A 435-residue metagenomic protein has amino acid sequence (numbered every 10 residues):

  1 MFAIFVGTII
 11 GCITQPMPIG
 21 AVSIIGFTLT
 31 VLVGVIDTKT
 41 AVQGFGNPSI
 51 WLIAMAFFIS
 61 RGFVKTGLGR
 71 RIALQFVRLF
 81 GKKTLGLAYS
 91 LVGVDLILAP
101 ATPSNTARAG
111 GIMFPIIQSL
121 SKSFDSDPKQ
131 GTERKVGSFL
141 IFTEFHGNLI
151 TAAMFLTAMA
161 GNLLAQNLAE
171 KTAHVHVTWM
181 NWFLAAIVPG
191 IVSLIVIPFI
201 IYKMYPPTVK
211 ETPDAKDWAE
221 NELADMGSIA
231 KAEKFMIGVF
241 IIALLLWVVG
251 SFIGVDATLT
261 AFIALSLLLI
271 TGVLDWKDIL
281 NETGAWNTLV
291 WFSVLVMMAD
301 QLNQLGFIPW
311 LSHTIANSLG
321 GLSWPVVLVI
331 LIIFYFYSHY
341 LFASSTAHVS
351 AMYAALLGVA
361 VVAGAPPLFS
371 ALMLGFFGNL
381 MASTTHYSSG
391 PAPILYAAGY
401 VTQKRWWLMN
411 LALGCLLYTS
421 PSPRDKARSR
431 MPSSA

Functional and structural regions predicted by a protein language model:
V6, T28, G93, I97 (+7 more regions): Generic alpha-helical transmembrane segments of integral inner-membrane proteins, especially permease/transport modules
G7-I24, A41, F199-K203, A230 (+3 more regions): Flexible hinge motifs at transmembrane-helix junctions and intramembrane kinks/re-entrant loops in multi-pass membrane
G20-A21, I25-Q130, E282-T288, F292-A363: Membrane-embedded alpha-helical segments and adjacent helix-loop junctions characteristic of multi-pass solute
P48-M55, P103-R108, L184-I197, A371-G378: Alpha-helical transmembrane segments
L85-A99, D125-T151, V177-A185, W324-Y337 (+1 more regions): Alpha-helical transmembrane segments of multi-pass membrane proteins
T106-K122, I141, M154-K171, L311-H313 (+3 more regions): Re-entrant/interfacial helical elements at transmembrane boundaries that shape and gate the permeation pathway
K122-K135, M204-G238: Intrinsically disordered, low-complexity non-transmembrane regions of multi-pass membrane transporters
Y418-A427: Conserved small/polar residues in nucleotide/adenosyl-binding loops
